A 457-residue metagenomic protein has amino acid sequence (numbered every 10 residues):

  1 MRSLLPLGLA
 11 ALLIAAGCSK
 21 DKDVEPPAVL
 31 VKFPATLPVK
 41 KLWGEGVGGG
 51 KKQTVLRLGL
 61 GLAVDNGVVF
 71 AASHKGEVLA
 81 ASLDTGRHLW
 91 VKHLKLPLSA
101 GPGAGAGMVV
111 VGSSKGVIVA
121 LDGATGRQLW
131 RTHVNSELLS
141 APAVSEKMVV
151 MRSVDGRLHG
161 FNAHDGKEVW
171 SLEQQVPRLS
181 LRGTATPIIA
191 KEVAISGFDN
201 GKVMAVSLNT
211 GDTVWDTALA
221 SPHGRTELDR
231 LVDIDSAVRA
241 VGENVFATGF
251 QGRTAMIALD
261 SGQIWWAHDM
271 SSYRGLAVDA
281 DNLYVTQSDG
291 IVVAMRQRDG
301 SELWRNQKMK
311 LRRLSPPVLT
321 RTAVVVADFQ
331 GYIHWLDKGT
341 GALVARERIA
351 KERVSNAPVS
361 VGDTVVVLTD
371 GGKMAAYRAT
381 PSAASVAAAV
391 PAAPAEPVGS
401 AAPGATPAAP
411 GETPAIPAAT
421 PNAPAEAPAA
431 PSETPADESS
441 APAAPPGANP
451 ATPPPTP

Functional and structural regions predicted by a protein language model:
M1-C18: Sec-dependent bacterial lipoprotein signal peptides
G17-P34, T456: Bacterial Sec signal peptide processing site at the extreme N-terminus
K22, T36-A63, W90-G105, Q128-S145 (+6 more regions): Extracytoplasmic beta-rich repeat domains
S73, S113, S153-V154, F198-D199 (+4 more regions): Structural signature of WD-repeat beta-propellers
L79, V119, H159, M204 (+4 more regions): WD40 beta-propeller blade core
S82-T85, D122-T125, N162-G166, L208-G211 (+4 more regions): Short loop/turn segments that connect beta-strands within beta-propeller blades
S382-P457: Compositionally biased, proline/threonine/alanine/serine-rich low-complexity intrinsically disordered stretches
